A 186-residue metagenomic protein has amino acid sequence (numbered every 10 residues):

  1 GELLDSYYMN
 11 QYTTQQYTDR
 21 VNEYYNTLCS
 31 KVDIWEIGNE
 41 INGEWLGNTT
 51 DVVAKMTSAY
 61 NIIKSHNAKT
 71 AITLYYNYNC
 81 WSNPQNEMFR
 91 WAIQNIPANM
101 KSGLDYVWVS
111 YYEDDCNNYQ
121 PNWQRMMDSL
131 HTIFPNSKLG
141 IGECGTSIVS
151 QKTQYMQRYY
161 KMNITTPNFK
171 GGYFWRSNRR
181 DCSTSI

Functional and structural regions predicted by a protein language model:
G1, V32-N39, I72-Y76, N86-W123 (+3 more regions): Aromatic- and acid-rich polysaccharide-binding/catalytic face of secreted or lumenal carbohydrate-active enzymes
G1-C80: Substrate-binding cleft and catalytic face of glycoside hydrolase catalytic domains, especially the flexible beta-alpha
D5-Q15, N42-T50, Y75-F89, Y112-W123 (+2 more regions): Acidic-and-aromatic substrate-binding clefts and catalytic sites of carbohydrate-active enzymes
T13-T27, N83-A98, Q154-N163: Short, acidic/polar
Q15, K31, K64-K69, K101 (+5 more regions): Surface-exposed charge patches in extracellular/virion surface proteins
D19, E23, T57-S58, N117 (+5 more regions): Extracytoplasmic low-complexity repetitive segments enriched in small/polar residues
E23-K31, S65, A92-S102, M127-F134 (+1 more regions): Acidic (Asp/Glu)-rich catalytic clusters
Y112, S137-I186: Substrate-binding cleft of secreted/luminal carbohydrate-active enzymes
